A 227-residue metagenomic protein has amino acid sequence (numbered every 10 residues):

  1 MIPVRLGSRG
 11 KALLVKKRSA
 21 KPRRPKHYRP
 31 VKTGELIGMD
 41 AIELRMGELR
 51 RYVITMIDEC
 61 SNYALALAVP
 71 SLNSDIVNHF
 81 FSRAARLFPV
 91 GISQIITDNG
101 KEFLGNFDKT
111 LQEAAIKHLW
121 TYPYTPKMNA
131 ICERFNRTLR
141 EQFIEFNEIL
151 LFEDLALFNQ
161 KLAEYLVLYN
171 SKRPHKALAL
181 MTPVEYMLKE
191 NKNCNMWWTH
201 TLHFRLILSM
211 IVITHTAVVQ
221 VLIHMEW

Functional and structural regions predicted by a protein language model:
M1-L36, T125, T182-N191: Basic, flexible linker segments flanking DNA-binding modules in nucleic acid-interacting mobile-element proteins
K16, K21-K26, G105, A114 (+1 more regions): C-terminal domain-tail junction helix/linker
T33-L65: An active-site-proximal beta-strand-loop segment
D40, M56, N62, F81 (+8 more regions): Mobile genetic element proteins and their domesticated derivatives, centered on retroelements and DNA transposons
L49, L67-V90: Active-site beta-loop-alpha junctions of metal-dependent nucleic acid enzymes, especially the RNase H-like/DDE
L72, V90-L104, A179-P183: Acidic/histidine-rich, metal-coordinating catalytic segments
Q94-N99, E113-I131, N147-E153: RNase H-like polynucleotidyl transferase catalytic core
I131-I144: Short amphipathic alpha-helical "interface-anchor" segments enriched in bulky aromatics
